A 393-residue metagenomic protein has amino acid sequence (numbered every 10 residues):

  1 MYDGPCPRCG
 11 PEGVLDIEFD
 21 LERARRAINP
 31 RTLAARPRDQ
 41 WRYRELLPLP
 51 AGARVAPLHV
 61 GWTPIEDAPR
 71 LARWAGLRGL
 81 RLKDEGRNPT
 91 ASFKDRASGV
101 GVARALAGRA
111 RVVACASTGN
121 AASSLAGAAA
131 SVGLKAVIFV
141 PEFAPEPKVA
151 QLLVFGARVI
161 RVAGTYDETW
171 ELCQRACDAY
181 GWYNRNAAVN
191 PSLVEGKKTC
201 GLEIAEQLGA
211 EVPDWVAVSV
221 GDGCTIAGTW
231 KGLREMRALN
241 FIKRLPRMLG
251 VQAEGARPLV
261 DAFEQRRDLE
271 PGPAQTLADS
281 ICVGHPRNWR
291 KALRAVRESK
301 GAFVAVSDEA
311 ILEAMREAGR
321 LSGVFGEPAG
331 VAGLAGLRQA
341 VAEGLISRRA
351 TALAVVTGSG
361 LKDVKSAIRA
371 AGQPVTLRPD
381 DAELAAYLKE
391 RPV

Functional and structural regions predicted by a protein language model:
M1-V393: PLP-dependent amino-acid enzyme catalytic core
